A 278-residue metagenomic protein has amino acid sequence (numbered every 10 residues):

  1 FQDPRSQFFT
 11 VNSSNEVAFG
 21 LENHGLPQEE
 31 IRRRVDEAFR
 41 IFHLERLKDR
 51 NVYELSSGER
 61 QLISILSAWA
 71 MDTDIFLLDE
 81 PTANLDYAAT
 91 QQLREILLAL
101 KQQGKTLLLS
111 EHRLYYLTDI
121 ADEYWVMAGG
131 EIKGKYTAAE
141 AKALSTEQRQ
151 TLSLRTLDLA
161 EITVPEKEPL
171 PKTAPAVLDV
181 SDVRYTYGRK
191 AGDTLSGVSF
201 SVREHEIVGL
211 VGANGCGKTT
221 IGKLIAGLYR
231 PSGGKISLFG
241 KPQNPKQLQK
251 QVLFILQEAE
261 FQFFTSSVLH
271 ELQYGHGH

Functional and structural regions predicted by a protein language model:
E29-L47, H278: Conserved ABC ATPase "signature" region
N51-L55, E59: Conserved ABC ATPase signature
A68-W69: ABC ATPase C-loop
F76-D79: Catalytic Walker B motif of ABC-type/P-loop ATPase nucleotide-binding domains
E111-H112: H-loop/switch region of ABC-family ATPase nucleotide-binding domains
V211-A213: The feature captures the beta-strand-to-loop junction immediately N-terminal to the Walker
A226: Helix-to-loop junction immediately C-terminal to a conserved catalytic motif
G234-L248: Conserved ABC transporter NBD signature motif
